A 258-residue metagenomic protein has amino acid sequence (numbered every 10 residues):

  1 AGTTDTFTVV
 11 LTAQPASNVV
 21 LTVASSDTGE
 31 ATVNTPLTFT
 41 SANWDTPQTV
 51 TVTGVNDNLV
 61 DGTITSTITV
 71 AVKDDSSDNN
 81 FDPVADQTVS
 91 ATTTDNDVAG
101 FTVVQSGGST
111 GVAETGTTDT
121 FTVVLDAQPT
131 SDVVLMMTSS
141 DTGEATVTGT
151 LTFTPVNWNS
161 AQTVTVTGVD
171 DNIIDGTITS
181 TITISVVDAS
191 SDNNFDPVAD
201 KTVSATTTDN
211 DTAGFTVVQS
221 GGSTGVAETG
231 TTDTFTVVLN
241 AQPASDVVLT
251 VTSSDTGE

Functional and structural regions predicted by a protein language model:
A1-E258: Short boundary segments that mark the start of a structured unit
